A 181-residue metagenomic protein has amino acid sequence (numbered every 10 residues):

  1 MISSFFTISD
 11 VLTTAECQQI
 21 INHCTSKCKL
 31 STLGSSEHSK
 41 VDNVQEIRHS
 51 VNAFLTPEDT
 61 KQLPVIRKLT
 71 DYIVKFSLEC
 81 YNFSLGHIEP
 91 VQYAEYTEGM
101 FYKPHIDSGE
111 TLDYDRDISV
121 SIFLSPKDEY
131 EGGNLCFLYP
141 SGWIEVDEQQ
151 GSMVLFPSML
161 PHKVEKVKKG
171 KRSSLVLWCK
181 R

Functional and structural regions predicted by a protein language model:
M1-S84: Non-heme Fe(II)/2-oxoglutarate
L63-R181: Catalytic core of non-heme Fe(II) oxygenases with the double-stranded beta-helix
